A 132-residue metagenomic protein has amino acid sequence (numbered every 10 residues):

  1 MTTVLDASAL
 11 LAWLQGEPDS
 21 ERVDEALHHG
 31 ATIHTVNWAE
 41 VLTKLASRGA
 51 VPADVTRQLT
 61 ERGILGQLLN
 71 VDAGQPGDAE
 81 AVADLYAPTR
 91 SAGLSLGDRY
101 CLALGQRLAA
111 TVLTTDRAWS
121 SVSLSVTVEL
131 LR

Functional and structural regions predicted by a protein language model:
M1-P18, G66: Metal-dependent nucleic-acid phosphoesterase active-site entry motif
V4-L5, E21-G49, L68-A73: PIN/NYN-family metal-dependent endoribonuclease catalytic core
L5-D6, I33-H34, L94-L96, V112 (+2 more regions): Histidine- and aromatic-rich ligand-binding microenvironments
A9-L10, N37, D78, Y100-C101 (+1 more regions): Alpha-helix capping/helix-boundary segments
L10-P18, N37-Q58, Y86: A short secondary-structure junction motif
Q58-L65: Extended, non-globular alpha-helical segments
L68-L113: Active-site neighborhoods of divalent-metal-dependent phosphate/nucleic-acid chemistry enzymes
L102-R132: Acidic, PIN/NYN-like endoribonuclease modules and their adjacent C-terminal/linker elements
